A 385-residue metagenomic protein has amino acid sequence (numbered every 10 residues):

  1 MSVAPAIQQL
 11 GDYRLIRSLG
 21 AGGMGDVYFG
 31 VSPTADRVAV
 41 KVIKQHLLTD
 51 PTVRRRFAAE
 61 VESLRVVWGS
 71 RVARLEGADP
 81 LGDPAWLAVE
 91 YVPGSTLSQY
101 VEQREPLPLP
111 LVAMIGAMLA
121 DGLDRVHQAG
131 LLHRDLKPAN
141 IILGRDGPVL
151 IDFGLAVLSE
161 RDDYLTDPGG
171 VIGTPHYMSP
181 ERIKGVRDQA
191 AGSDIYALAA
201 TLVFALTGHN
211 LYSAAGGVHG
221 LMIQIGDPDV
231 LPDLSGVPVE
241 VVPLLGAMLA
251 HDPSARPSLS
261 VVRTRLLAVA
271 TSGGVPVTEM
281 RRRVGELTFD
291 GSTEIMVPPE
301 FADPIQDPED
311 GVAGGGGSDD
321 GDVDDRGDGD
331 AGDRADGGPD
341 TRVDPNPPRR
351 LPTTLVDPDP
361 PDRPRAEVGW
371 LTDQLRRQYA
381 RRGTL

Functional and structural regions predicted by a protein language model:
I16-G22, V27: Protein kinase glycine-rich loop
K44-V66: AlphaC helix of the eukaryotic protein kinase fold
A78: Activation-segment/catalytic-loop signature of the eukaryotic protein kinase fold
G82-T96, Y100: Conserved short submotifs of the Hanks-type protein kinase catalytic core that shape the nucleotide-binding pocket
I115-G116: Activation segment signature within eukaryotic-like protein kinase domains
L119-L131: Protein kinase catalytic-loop region centered on the HRD/HxD motif
I223-G236: Short proline-rich PxxP-based motifs
G274-L385: Regulatory extensions appended to serine/threonine kinase catalytic cores
